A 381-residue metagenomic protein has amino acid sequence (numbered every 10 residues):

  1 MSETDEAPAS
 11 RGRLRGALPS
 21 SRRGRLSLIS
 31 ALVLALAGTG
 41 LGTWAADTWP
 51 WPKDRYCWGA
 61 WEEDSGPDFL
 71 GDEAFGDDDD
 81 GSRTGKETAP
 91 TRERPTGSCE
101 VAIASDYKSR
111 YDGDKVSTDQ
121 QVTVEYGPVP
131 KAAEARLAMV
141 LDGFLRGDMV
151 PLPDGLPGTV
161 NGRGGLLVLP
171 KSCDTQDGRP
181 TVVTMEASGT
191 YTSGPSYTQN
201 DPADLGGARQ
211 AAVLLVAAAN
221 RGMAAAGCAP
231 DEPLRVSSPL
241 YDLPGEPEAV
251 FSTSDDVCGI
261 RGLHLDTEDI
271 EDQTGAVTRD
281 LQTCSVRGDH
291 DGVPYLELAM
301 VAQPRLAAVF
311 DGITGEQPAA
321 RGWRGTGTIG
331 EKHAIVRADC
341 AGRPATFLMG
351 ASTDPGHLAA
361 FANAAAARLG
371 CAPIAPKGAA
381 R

Functional and structural regions predicted by a protein language model:
M1-G24: Terminal targeting segments of Actinobacterial cell-envelope proteins
S2, E62, L169-S172, A302-R305 (+1 more regions): Alpha-helix initiation/capping motif
L18-W44: Hydrophobic membrane-insertion alpha-helices, especially the h-region of bacterial N-terminal signal peptides
S27-V33, D174-T181, M185, W323-E331: Phosphate-binding glycine-rich loops and adjacent basic patches that engage nucleotide phosphates, nucleic-acid
T43-A133, P230-V286, L358-R381: Extracytoplasmic low-complexity, Pro/Thr/Ser/Ala/Gly-rich segments that lie immediately after a secretion/anchoring
G76-V160, G262-P344, M349-T353: Short, solvent-exposed recognition patches
E100-V236: Long, acidic/polar, low-complexity amphipathic helices and coiled-coil-like
S196-L205, R209-E246, T253-D256, L306-R381: Extracellularly exposed regions in secreted/surface proteins, prominently low-complexity, repeat-rich
